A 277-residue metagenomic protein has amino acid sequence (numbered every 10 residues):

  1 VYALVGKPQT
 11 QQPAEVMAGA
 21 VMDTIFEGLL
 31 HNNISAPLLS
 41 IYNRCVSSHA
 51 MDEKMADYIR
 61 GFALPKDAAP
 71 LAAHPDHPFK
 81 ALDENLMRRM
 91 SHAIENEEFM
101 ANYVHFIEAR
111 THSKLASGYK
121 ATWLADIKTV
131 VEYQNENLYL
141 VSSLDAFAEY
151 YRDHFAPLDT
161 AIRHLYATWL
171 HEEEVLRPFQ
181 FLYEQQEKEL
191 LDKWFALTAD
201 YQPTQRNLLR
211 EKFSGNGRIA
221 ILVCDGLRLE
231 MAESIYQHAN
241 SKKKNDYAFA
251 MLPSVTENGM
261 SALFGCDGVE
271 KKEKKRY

Functional and structural regions predicted by a protein language model:
V1-R218, G226-Y277: …; additionally, a secondary subgroup of soluble metalloenzymes is captured
